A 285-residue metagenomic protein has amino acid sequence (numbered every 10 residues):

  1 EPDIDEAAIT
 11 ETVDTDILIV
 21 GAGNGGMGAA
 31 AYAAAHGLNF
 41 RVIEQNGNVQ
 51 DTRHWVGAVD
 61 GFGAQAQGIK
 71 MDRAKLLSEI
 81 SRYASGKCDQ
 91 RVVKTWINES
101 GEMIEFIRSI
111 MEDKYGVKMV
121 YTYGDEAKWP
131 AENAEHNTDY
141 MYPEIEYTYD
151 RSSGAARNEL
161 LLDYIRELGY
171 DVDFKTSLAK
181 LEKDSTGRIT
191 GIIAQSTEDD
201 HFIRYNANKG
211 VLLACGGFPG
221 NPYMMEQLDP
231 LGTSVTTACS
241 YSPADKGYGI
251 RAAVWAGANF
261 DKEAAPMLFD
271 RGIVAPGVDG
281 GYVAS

Functional and structural regions predicted by a protein language model:
E1-I17, A35: Extreme N-terminal leader/targeting segments of oxidoreductases
G21-N24, Q45: Glycine-rich Rossmann-fold phosphate-binding loop(s) that bind the pyrophosphate of adenine dinucleotide cofactors
A34-R53: Glycine-rich FAD pyrophosphate-binding loop
D51-W55, D60-G61, K128-E132, G217 (+1 more regions): Short, solvent-exposed loop/turn and secondary-structure capping segments
A58-W96: Glycine-rich active-site loop/strand segments that organize a redox cofactor
K87-V92, I110-D125, N259-K262, P266: A short alpha-helix-loop-beta-strand transition element characteristic of N-terminal alpha/beta dinucleotide-binding
I97-F202, P222-Y223, I273: Conserved redox-cofactor binding core of oxidoreductases
E198-H201, Y205-G277: Glycine-rich loop(s) and the adjacent beta-strand/alpha-helix scaffold that form part
